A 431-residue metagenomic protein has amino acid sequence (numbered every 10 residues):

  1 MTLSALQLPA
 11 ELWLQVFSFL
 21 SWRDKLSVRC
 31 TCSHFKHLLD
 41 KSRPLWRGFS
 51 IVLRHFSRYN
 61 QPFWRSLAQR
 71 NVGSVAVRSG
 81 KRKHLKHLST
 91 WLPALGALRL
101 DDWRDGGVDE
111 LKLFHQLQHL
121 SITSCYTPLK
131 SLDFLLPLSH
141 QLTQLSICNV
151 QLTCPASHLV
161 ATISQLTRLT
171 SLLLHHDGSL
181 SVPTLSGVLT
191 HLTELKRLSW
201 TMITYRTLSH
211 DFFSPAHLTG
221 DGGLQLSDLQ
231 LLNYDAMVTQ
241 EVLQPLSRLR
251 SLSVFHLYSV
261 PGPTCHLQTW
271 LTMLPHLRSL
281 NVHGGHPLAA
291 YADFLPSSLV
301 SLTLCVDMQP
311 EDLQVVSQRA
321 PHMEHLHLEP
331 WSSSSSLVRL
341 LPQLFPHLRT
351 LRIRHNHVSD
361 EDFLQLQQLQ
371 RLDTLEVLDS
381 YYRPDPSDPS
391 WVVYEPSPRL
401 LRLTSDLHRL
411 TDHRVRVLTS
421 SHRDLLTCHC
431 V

Functional and structural regions predicted by a protein language model:
M1-V431: The conserved beta-strand core of Leucine-Rich Repeat
